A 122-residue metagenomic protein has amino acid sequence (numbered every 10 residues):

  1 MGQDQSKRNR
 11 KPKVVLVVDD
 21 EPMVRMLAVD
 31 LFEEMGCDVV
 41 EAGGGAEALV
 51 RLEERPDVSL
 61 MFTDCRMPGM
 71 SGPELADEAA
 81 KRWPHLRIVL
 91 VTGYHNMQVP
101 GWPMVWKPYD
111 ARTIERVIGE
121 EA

Functional and structural regions predicted by a protein language model:
M1-L16, P22, V29, D77 (+4 more regions): Non-catalytic signal-transmission and effector/linker regions of two-component phosphorelay proteins
M26-E34: Charged docking surfaces used in two-component/phosphorelay signaling
E41-V50, G72: Helix N-cap/capping motif at the beta->alpha junctions
R55-L60: Short acidic/histidine-rich motifs immediately flanking catalytic phosphotransfer sites in two-component signaling
M61, I88, M104-V105: Two-component signal transduction core modules
D64: Active-site residues of response regulator receiver
M67: Receiver (REC) domain active-site loop signature in two-component systems and cognate sites in sensor histidine kinases
V91-T92: Hydrophobic/aromatic residues positioned on beta-strands within the core alpha/beta folds
